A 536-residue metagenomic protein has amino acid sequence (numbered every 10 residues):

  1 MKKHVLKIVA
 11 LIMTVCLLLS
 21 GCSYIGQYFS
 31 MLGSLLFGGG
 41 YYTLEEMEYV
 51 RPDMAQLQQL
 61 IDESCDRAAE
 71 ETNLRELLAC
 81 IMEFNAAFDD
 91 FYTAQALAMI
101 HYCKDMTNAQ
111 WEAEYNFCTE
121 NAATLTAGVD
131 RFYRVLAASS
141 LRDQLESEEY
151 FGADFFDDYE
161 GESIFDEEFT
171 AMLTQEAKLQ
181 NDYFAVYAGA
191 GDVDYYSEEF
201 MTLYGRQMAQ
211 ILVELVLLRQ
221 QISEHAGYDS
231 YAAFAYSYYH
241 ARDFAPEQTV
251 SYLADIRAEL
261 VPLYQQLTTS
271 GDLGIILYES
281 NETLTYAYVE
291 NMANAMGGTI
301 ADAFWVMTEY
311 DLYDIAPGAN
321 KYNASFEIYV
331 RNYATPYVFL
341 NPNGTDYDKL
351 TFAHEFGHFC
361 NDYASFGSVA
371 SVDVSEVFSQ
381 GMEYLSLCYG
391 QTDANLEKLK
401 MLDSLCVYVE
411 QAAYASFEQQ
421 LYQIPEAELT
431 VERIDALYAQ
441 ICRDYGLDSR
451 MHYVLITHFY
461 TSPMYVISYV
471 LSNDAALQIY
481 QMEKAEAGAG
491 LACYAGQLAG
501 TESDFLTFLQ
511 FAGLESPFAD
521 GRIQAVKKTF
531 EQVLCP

Functional and structural regions predicted by a protein language model:
K2-V9: Bacterial N-terminal signal peptides that target proteins for export
M13, L17-L18: Hydrophobic core
Y28-S280: A well-structured
H101-C103, C360, S386, A415 (+1 more regions): C-terminal, non-catalytic "cap/extension" segments appended to globular domains
V213-N341, K400, C406-A413: Active-site-proximal, well-structured secondary-structure segments within enzyme catalytic domains
A258-E259, S365, A370-Y408, S472: Post-HExxH zinc-binding segment in Zn-dependent metallohydrolases
G344-C360: Short alpha-helix carrying the canonical HExxH Zn2+-binding catalytic motif
